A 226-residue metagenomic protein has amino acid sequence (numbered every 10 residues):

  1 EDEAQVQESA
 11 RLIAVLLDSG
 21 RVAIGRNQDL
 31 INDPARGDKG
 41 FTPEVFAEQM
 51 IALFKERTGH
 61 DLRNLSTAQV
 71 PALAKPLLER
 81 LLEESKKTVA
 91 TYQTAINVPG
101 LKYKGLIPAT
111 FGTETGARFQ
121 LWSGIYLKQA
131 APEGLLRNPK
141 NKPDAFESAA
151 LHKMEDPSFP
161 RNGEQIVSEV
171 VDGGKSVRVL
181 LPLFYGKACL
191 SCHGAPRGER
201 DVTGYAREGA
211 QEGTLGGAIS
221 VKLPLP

Functional and structural regions predicted by a protein language model:
E1-F184, G198-P226: Extracytoplasmic c-type cytochrome modules immediately beyond a signal peptide or single-pass transmembrane anchor
Y185-R197: The canonical Cys-X-X-Cys-His
